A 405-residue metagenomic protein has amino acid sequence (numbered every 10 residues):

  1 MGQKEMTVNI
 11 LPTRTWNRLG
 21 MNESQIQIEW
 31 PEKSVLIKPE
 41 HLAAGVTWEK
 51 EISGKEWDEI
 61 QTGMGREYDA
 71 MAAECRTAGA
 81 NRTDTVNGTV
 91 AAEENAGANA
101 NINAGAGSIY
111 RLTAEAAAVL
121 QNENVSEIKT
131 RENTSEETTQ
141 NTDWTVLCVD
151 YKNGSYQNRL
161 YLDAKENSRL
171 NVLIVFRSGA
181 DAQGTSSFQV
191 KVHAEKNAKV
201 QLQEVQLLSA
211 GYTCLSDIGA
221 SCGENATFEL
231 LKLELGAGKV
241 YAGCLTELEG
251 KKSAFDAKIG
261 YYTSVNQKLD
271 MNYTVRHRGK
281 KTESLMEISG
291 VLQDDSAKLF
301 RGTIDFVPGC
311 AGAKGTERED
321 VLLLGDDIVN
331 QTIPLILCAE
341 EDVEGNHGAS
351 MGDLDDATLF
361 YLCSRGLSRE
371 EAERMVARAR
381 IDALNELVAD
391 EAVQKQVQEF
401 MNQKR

Functional and structural regions predicted by a protein language model:
M1-S53: Short, Gly/Pro- and small/polar-rich lid/capping loops
K4-E5, T62, E67-F360, S364-R365 (+2 more regions): Conserved beta-strand/loop scaffold segments within soluble protein domains that form the structured core and edges
P12, N22, K38, S53-E56 (+4 more regions): Serine/threonine-rich low-complexity intrinsically disordered regions
I37, L42, I52-K55, T62-E74: Amphipathic alpha-helical interaction segments
E40-T47, I52-D58, A311, R369 (+1 more regions): Short cationic/low-complexity microdomains
L359-A383: Extended amphipathic alpha-helical segments enriched in small hydrophobics
